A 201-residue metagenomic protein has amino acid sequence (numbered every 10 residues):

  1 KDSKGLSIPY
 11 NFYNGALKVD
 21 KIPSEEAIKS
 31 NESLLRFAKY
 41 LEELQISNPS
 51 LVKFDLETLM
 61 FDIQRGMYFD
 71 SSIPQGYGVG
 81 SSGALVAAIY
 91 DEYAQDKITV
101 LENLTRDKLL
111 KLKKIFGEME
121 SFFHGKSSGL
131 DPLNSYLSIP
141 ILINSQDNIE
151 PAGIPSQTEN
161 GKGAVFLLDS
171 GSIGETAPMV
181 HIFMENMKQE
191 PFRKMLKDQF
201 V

Functional and structural regions predicted by a protein language model:
K1-Q64, D70-S71, Q75, A94-K126 (+1 more regions): C-terminal nucleotide
S72-A84: Gly/Ser-rich catalytic serine loop of serine hydrolases
A84-D96: Stable alpha-helical structural segments in soluble proteins, enriched in small hydrophobic residues
